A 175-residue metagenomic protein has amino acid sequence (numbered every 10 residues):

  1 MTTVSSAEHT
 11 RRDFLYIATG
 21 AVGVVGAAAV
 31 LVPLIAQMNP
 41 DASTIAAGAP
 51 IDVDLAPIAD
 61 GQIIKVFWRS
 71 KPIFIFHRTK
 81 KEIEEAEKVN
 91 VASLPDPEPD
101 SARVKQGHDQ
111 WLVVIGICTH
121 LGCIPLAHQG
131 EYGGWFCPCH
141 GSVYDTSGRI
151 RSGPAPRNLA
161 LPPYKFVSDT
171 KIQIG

Functional and structural regions predicted by a protein language model:
T2-V22: N-terminal secretory signal peptides and thylakoid transit peptides that target proteins across membranes
T19-L31: Hydrophobic membrane-insertion alpha-helices, especially the h-region of bacterial N-terminal signal peptides
V30-A49: Aromatic-capped interface at the extracytoplasmic side of an N-terminal signal-anchor transmembrane helix
A47, I58-D60, N158: Residues that act as N-cap/strand-start positions at coil-to-secondary-structure junctions
A49-I51, K71, P99, A160: Short beta-strand or tight-loop elements that sit immediately N-terminal to catalytic metal-binding acidic residues
I51-K81: Short extracytoplasmic
E85-G175: Rieske [2Fe-2S] iron-sulfur-binding domain
